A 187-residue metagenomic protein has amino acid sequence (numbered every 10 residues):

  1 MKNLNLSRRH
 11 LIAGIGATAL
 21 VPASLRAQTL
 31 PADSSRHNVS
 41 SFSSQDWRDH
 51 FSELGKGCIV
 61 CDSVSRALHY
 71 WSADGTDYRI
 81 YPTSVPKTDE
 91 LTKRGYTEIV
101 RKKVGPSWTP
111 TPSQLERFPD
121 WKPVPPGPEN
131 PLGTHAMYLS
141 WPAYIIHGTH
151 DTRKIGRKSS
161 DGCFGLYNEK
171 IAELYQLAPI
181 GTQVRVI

Functional and structural regions predicted by a protein language model:
M1-T18: N-terminal secretory signal peptides and thylakoid transit peptides that target proteins across membranes
R8-R9, A67, G165: Short, cationic motifs built from Arg/Lys/His that form the positively charged side of catalytic pockets
L20-V21, I180: Residue-level marker of structural boundaries
A23-A27: Sec/Tat signal peptide C-region and signal peptidase I cleavage site
L30-S113, P125-P128, H135: Cell wall/extracellular polymer interaction/catalysis modules
L54, T88-G95, S107-I187: Exported/periplasmic cell-wall-interacting domains
